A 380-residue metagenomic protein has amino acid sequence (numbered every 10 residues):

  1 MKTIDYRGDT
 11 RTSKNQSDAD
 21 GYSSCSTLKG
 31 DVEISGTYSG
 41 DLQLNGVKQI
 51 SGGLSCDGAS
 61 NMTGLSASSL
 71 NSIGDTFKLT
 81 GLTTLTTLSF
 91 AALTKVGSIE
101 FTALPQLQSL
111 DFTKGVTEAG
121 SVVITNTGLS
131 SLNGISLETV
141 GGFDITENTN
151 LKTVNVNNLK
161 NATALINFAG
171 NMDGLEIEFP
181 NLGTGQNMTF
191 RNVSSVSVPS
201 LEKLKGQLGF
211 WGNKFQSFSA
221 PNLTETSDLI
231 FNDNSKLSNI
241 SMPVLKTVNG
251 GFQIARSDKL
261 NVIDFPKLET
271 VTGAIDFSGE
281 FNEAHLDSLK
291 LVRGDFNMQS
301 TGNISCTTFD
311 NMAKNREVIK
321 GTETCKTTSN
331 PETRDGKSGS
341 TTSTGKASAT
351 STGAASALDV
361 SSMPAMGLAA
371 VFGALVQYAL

Functional and structural regions predicted by a protein language model:
M1-R7, L375-L380: N-terminal signal peptide
D5-G21, L28-Q43, I50-L85, S89-L107 (+10 more regions): Concave beta-strand-loop units of leucine-rich repeat
N311-K314, A357-D359: Short, intrinsically disordered, charge-biased short linear motifs at domain edges
K320-T341, A370-G373: Acidic, glycine- and Ser/Thr-rich low-complexity intrinsically disordered tracts in extracellular/secreted proteins
N330, G336-L358: Low-complexity, Pro/Ser/Thr-rich intrinsically disordered segments of extracellular/cell-surface proteins
S351-L380: Cleavable C-terminal sorting propeptides in eukaryotic secreted/cell-surface proteins
